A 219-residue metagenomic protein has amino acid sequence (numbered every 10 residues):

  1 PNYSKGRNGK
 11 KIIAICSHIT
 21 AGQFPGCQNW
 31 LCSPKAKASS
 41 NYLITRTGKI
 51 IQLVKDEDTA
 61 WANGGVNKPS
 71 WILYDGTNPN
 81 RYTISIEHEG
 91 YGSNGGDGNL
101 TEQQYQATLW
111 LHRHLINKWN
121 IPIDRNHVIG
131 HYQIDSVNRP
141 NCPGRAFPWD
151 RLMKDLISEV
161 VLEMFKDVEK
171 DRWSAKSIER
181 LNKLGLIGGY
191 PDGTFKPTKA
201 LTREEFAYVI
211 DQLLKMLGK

Functional and structural regions predicted by a protein language model:
P1-P122: Active-site-adjacent loop/helix surface patches within enzyme catalytic domains that shape the substrate-binding cleft
K11, G95-Q106, A146-F147, V168-A175 (+1 more regions): Soluble non-cytosolic domains of exported or imported proteins
I19, H88, Y132, I210 (+1 more regions): Residues immediately flanking
G48, G90, G130, G185-G189 (+1 more regions): Glycine-centered flexibility sites
K55, R113-I121, K154-S158, K183-L186 (+1 more regions): Sec-exported extracytoplasmic/periplasmic mature domains
E89-M164: Basic/polar, cationic surfaces and motifs that engage anionic cell-wall and phosphate/carboxylate ligands
V161-K219: Short, solvent-exposed alpha-helical surface patches in non-cytosolic proteins
